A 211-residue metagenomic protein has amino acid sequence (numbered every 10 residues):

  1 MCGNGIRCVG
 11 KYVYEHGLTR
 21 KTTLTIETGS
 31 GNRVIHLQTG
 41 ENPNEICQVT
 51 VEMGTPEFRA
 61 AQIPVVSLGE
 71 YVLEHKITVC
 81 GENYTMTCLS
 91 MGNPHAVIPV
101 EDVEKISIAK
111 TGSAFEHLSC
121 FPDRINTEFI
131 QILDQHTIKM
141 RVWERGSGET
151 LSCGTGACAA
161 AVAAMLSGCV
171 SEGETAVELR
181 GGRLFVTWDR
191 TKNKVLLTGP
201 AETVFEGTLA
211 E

Functional and structural regions predicted by a protein language model:
M1-L151, A161-E211: Active-site proximal loop and beta-alpha junction motif in alpha/beta enzyme cores
T155-A157: Helical hairpin unit composed of two closely spaced alpha helices linked by a short loop
